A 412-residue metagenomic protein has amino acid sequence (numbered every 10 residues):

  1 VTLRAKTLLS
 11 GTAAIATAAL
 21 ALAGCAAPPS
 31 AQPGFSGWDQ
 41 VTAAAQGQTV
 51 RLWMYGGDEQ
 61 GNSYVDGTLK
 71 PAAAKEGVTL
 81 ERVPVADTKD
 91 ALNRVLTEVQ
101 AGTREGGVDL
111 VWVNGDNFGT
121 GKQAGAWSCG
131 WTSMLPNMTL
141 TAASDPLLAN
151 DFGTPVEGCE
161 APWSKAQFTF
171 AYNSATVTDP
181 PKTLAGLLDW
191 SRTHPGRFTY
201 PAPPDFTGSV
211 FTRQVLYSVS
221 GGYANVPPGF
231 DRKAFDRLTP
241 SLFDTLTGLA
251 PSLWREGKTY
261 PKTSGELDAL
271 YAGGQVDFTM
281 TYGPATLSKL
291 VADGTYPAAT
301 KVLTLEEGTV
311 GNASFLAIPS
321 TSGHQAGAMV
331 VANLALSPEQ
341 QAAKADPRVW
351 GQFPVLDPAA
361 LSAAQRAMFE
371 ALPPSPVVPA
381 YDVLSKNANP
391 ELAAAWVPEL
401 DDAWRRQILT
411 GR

Functional and structural regions predicted by a protein language model:
A21-G24: C-terminal motif of bacterial Sec signal peptides marking the signal peptidase cleavage site
A26-P28: Bacterial signal peptide processing site
W38-Q46, D58-T79, F170: Short, polar/charged alpha-helical segment
Y55-G67, V83-D90, R104-G265: Extracytoplasmic ligand-binding site segments that recognize negatively charged/polar headgroups
F118-T120, T279-P297: A ligand-binding cleft/hinge motif common to bilobed small-molecule-binding domains
A166, T245-A250, Y296-A317: Periplasmic-binding protein-like
A269, S375-R412: Conserved C-terminal helix/tail region of periplasmic/extracytoplasmic solute-binding proteins
T309-V310, S314-V383: Mature extracytoplasmic/periplasmic domains
